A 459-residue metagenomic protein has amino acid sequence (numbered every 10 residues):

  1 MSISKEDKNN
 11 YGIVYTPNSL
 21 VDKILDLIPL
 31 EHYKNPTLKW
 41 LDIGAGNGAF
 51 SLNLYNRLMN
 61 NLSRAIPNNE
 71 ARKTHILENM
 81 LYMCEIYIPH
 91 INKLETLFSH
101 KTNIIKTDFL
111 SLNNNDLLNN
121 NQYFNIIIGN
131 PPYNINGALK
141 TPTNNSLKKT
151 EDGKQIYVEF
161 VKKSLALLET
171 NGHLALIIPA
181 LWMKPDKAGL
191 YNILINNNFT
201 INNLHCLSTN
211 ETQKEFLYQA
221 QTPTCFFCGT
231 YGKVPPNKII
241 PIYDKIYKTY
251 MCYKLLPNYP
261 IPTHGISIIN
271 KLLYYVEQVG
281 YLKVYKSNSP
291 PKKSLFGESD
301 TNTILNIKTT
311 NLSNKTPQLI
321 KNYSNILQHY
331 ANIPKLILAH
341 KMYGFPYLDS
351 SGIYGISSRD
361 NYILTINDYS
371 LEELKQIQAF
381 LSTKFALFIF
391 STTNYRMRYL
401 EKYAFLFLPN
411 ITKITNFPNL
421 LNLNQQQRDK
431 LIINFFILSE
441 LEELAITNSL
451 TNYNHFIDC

Functional and structural regions predicted by a protein language model:
M1-R72, Y82-L97, N103, N113 (+1 more regions): Class I S-adenosyl-L-methionine
K5-Y11, W40, P142-L147, I356-T365: Glycine- and acidic
D7, E211-L444: C-terminal substrate-recognition regions of SAM-dependent nucleic acid methyltransferases
N9-N10, T16-L20, A45-L52, M59 (+3 more regions): Signature of N6-adenine DNA methyltransferases within the class I
N35-L38, I76, N121-Q122: Structured loop/turn residues at beta-strand edges in well-structured enzyme cores
L38, N125, K335: Conserved acidic residues
E70-T74, L217-Y218: Short consensus segments that form the blades of beta-propeller domains, in both extracellular/periplasmic
E78-Y82, N361: Short active-site oxyanion
